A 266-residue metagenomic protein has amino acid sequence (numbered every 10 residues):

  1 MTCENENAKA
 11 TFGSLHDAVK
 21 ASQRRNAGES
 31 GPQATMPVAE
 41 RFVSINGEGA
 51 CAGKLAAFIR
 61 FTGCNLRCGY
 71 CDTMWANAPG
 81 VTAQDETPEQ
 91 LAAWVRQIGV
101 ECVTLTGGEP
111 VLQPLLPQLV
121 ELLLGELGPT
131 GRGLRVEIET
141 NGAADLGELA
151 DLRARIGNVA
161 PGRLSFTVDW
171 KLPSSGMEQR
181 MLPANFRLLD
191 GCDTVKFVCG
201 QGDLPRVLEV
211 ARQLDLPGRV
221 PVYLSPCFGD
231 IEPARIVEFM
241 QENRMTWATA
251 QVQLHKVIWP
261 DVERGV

Functional and structural regions predicted by a protein language model:
C3, G13, D17-R25, E29-P32 (+3 more regions): Conserved Radical SAM active-site core
E4, A10-L15, K20, V38-A39 (+1 more regions): Short, basic/aromatic-enriched C-terminal tail that caps enzymatic domains
E6-A8, D17-A18, A27, T194 (+1 more regions): Short linear motifs in intrinsically disordered/low-complexity regions
A18-A21, E48, V222: N-terminal processing/targeting junctions
G47-G49, K54: A short beta-strand-turn-helix
T62-L66: Cys/His-enriched microdomains
L112-V266: Conserved AdoMet/S-adenosylmethionine-binding subsite of the radical SAM
